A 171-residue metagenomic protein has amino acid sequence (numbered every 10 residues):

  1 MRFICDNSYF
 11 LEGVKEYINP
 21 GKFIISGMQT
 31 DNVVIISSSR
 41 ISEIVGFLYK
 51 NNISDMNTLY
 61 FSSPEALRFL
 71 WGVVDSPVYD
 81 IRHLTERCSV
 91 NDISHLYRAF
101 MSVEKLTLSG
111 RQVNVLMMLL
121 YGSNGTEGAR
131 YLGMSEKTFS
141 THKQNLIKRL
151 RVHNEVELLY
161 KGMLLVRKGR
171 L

Functional and structural regions predicted by a protein language model:
M1-F100: N-terminal regulatory/sensing modules of transcriptional regulators
H83, R87, L106-G110, H153: Short, amphipathic alpha-helical segments
R98-T138: Helix-turn-helix DNA-binding segment
H142-N145: Residues within the DNA-recognition helix of helix-turn-helix
K148-L171: Basic, Lys/Arg-enriched C-terminal extension of HTH/homeodomain DNA-binding domains
